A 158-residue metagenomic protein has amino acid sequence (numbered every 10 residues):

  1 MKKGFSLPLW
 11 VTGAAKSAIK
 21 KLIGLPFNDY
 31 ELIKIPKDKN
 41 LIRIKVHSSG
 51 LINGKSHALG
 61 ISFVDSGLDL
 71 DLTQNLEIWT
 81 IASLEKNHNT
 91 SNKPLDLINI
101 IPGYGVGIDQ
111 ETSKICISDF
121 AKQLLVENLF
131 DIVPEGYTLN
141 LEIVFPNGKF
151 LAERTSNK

Functional and structural regions predicted by a protein language model:
M1-K158: Generic N-terminal targeting/processing segments that precede catalytic cores or assembly contacts
